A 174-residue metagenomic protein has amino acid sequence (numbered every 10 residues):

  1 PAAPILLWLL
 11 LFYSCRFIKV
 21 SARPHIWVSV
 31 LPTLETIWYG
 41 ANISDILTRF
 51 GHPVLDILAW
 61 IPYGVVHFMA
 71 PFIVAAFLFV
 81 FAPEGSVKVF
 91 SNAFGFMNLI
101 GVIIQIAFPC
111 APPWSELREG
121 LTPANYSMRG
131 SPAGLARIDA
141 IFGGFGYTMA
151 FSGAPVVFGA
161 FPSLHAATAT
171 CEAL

Functional and structural regions predicted by a protein language model:
P1-F72: N-terminal transmembrane-helix/juxtamembrane module of multi-pass inner/ER membrane proteins
A2, H67, P71-P109, W114-A124: Interfacial segments of alpha-helical transmembrane regions
P4, L55, M97, Y147-T148 (+1 more regions): Generic hydrophobic alpha-helical membrane-segment signal
L10-S14, A82, C171: Transmembrane alpha-helix boundary/anchor motif
G51-A59, P83-S86, G153, V157-A160: Membrane-interfacial loop-to-transmembrane-helix junctions in polytopic alpha-helical membrane proteins
F72-F79, A166-L174: Membrane-interfacial alpha-helical segments at the cytosolic side of multi-pass membrane proteins
A107-A173: Membrane-interfacial catalytic/cofactor-binding modules of polytopic membrane enzymes
